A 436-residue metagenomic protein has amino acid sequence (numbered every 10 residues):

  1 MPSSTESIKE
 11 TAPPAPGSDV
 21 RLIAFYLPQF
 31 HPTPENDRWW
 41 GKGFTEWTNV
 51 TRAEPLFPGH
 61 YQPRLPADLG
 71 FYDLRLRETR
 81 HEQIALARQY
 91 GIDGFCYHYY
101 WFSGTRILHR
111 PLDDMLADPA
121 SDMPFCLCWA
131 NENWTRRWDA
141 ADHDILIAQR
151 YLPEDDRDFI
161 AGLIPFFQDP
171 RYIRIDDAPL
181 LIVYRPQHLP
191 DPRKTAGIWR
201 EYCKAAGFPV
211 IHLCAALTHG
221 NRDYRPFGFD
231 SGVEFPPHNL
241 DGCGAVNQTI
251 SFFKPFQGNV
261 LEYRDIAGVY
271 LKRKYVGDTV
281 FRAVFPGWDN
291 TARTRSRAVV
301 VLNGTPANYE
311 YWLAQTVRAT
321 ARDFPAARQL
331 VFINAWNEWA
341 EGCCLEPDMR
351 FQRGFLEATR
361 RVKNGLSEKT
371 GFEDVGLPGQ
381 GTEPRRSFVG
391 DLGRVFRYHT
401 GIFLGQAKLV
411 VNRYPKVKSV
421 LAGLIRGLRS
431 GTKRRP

Functional and structural regions predicted by a protein language model:
P2-R397: Glycan-processing catalytic domains of CAZymes
P378-P436: Membrane-proximal basic amphipathic "stem/tether" segments
